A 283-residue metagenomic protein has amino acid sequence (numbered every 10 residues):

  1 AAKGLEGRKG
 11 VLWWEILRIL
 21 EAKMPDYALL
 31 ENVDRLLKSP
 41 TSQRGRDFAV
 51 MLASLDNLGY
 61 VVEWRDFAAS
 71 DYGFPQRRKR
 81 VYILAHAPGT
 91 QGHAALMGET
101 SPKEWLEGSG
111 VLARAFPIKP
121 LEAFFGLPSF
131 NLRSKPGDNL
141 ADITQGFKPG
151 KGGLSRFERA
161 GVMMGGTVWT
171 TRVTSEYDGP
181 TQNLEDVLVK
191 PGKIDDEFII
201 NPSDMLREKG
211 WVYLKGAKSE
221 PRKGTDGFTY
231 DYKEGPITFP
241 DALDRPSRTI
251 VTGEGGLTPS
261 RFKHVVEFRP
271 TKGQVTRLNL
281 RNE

Functional and structural regions predicted by a protein language model:
A1, L36-S39, G73-R77, Q91-A94 (+1 more regions): Short catalytic/ligand-binding loop motif for oxyanion handling, primarily in non-cytosolic enzymes, centered on
A2-G7: Short glycine-enriched, charge-decorated loop/helix-capping segments at active-site entrances that position
K9-H86: Conserved Class I SAM-dependent methyltransferase catalytic core
R35-K38, P88-T90, V265-T271: Short regulatory "switch" loops immediately downstream of catalytic or recognition motifs within protein catalytic
S54, G146, V187: Residues that form generic nucleotide/phosphate-binding pockets
F74-K151: Flexible, glycine-/basic-rich loop-and-beta segments that form/coincide with the SAM-dependent methyltransferase
P149-E283: C-terminal target-recognition/interaction regions appended to catalytic cores
